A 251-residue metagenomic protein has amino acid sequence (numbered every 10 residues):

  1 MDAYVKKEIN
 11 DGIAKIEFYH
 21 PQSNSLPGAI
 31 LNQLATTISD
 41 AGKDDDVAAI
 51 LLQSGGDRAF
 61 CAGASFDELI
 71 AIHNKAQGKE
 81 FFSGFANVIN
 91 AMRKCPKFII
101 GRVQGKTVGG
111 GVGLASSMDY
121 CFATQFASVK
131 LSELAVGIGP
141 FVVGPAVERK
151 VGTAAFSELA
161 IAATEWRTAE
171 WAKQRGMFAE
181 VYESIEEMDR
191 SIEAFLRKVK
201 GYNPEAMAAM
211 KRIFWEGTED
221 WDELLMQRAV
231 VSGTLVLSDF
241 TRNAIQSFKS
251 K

Functional and structural regions predicted by a protein language model:
M1-E17, A160, E165-K198, A206-E219 (+1 more regions): Amphipathic alpha-helical segments at domain termini/boundaries
M1-Q53, N90: Conserved CoA-thioester-binding segment of acyl-CoA-metabolizing enzymes
I16, Q33-L34, L52, S65 (+5 more regions): Terminal peptide-recognition signature
L31, F66, G144, T153-S157 (+3 more regions): A general structural signal for well-ordered alpha-helical segments in protein cores
T37, G84-P96: Catalytic-core regions built around general acid/base machinery
S54-V88, T107: Glycine- (often His-adjacent) and acidic-residue-rich active-site loop that binds/positions the CoA thioester
R93-G109, L114-Y202: Crotonase-fold acyl-CoA enzyme core
Q227-V231, L235, S247: Intrinsically disordered, low-complexity segments enriched in small/flexible residues
